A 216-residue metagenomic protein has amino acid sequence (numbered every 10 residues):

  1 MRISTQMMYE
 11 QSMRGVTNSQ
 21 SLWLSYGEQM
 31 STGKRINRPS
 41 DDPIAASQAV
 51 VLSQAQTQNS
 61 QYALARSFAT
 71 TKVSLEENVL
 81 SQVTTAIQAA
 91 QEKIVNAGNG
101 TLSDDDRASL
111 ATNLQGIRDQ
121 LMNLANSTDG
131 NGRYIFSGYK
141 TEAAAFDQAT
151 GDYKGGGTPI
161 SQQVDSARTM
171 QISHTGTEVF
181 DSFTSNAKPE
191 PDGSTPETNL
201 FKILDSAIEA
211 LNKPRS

Functional and structural regions predicted by a protein language model:
M1-T141, E209-S216: Amphipathic alpha-helical polymerization modules
G27-M30, K34, A125, D129-S216: Polar, low-complexity export/assembly segments characteristic of proteins that are secreted or assemble on the cell
